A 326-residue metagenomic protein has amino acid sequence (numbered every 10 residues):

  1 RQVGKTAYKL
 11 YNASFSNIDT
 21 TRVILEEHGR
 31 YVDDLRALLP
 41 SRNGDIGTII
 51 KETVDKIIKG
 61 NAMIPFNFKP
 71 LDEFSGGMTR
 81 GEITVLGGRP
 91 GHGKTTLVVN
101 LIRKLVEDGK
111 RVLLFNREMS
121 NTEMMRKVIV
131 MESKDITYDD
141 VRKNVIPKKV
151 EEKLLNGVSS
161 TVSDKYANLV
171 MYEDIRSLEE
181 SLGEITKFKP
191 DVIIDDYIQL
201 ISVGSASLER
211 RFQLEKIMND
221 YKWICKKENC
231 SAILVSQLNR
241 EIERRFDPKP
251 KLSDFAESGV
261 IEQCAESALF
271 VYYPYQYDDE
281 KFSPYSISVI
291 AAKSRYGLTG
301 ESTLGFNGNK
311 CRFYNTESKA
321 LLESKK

Functional and structural regions predicted by a protein language model:
R1-E52: Short, small/acidic-rich helices and loops at N termini and domain boundaries of DNA replication/processing enzymes
L39-D135: The Walker A/P-loop phosphate-binding site
F68, E151-L155, R211-N219, K249-E262 (+1 more regions): Amphipathic alpha-helical transducer elements in NTP-driven molecular machines
E73, K104-K189, V203, F255 (+1 more regions): Cytosolic-facing regulatory segments adjacent to core modules
V85, M171, V192-D196, L269: Structural motif
R117-M119, C230, V235-Q237: Conserved H-loop
K134, D139-K143, L178-P190, K226-E228 (+1 more regions): C-terminal regions of RecA-like/P-loop NTPase motor modules
V192-K222, K226-L234: Helical hairpin unit composed of two closely spaced alpha helices linked by a short loop
